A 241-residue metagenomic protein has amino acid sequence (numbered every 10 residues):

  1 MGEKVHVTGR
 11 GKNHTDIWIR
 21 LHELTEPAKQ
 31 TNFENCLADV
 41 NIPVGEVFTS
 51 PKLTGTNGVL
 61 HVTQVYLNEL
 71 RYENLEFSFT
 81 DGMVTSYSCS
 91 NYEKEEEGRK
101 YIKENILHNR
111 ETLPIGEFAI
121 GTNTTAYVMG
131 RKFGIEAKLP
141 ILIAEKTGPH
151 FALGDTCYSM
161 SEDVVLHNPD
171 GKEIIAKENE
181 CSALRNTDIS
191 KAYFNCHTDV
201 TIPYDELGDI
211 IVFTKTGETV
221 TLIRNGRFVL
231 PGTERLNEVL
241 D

Functional and structural regions predicted by a protein language model:
M1-D241: Metal/cofactor-centered catalytic core regions of large enzymes
